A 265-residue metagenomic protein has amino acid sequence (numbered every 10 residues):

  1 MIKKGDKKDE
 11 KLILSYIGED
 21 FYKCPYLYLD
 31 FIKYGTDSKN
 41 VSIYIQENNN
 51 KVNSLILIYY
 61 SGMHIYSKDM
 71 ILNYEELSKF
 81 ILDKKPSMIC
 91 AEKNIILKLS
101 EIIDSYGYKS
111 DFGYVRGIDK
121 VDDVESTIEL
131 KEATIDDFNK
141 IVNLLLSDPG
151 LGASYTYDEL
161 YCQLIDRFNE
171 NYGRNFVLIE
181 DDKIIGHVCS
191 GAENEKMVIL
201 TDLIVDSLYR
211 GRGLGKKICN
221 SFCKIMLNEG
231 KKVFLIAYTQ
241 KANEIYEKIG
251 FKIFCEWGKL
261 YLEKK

Functional and structural regions predicted by a protein language model:
M1-I2, F21, L29-K84, V188-T201: Conserved donor-binding loop and adjoining core beta-sheet/short helix segment in diverse acyl/aminoacyl transferases
M1-Y26, G117-T156: Short amphipathic alpha-helix that is part of the acyltransferase structural core
I32, I58-S61, G152-T156, C162-I204: A conserved beta-strand-loop-helix scaffold within acyl/acetyltransferase catalytic domains
S42-E47, N175-I179, F234: Cytosolic beta-strand hydrophobic patch enriched in CBS
V52, Y59-T127, L260-L262: Acyl-donor-binding surface of acyltransferase catalytic domains
I71-L77, V205, G211-I225, E244 (+1 more regions): Conserved acetyl-CoA-binding loop-helix of GNAT-fold acetyltransferases
K84-E92, M226-Y238: Conserved GNAT acetyl-CoA-binding A-motif
I95-K109, K216, T239-E256: Conserved active-site alpha-helix within GNAT-family acetyltransferase domains
